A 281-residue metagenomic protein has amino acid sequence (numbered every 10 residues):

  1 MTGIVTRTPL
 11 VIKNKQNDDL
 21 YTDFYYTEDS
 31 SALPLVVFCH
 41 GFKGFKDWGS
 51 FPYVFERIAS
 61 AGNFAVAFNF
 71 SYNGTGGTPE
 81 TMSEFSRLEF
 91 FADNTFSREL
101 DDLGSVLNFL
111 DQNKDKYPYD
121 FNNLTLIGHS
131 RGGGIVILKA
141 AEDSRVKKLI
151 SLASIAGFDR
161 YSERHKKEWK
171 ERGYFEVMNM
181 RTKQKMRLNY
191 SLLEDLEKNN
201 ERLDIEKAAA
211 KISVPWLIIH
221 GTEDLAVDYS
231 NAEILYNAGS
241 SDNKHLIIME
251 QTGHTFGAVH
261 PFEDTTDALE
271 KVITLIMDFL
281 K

Functional and structural regions predicted by a protein language model:
M1-S30: N-terminal cap/lid segment of alpha/beta-hydrolase-fold proteins
D29-T75, P79: Short, surface-exposed "cap/lid" segments of acyl-processing enzymes
F51, V214, D228-N237: Short alpha-helix in the alpha/beta-hydrolase fold that links the catalytic acid
S86-D115: Alpha/beta-hydrolase active-site loop
K116-H129: Alpha/beta-hydrolase fold nucleophile elbow
E142-S191: Hydrolase active-site cap/lid region
K211-I212, I218-H220, D224: Short beta-strand/loop motif that positions the catalytic acidic residue of the alpha/beta-hydrolase fold
T252, F256, H260-K281: Catalytic active-site module of serine/aspartate enzymes centered on a nucleophile-bearing elbow/loop
